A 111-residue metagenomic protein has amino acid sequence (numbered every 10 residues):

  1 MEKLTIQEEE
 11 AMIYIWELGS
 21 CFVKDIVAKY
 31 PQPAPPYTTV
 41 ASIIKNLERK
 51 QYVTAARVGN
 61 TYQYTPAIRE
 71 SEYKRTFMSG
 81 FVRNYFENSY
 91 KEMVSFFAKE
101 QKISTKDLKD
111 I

Functional and structural regions predicted by a protein language model:
E2-Q7, S20, E87: Short helix-coil-helix linker/hinge
L4-Q7, V58-F77: Short, cationic-aromatic polyanion-contact patches
I6-I13, T38, I111: Short alpha-helical elements of helix-turn-helix
E9-Y14, D25, E92: Pre-recognition alpha-helix immediately N-terminal to the DNA-recognition helix within helix-turn-helix or winged-helix
S20-Y30: Short acidic, hydrophobic short linear motifs in intrinsically disordered regions
A41-K45: Short, hydrophobic-biased segments on the C-terminal half of alpha helices that form "recognition helices"
Q51: Glycine-centered, phosphate/nucleic-acid-interacting loop/turn motifs that mediate DNA/RNA or nucleotide
F77-D110: Amphipathic alpha-helical dimerization/coiled-coil segments that flank or bridge DNA-binding/regulatory modules
